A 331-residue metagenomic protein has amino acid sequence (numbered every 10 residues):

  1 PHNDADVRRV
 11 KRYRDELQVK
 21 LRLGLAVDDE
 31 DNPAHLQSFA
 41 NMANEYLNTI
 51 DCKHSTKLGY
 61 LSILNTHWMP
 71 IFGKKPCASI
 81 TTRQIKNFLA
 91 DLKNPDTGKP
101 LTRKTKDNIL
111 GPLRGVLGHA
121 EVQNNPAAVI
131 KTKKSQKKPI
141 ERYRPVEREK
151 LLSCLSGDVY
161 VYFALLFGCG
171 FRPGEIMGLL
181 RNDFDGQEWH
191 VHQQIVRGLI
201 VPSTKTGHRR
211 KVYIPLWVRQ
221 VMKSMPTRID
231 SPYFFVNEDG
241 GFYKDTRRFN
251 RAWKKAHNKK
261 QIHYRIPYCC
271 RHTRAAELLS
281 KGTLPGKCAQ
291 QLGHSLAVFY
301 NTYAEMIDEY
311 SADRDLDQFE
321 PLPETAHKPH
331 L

Functional and structural regions predicted by a protein language model:
P1-K86, S231-F234, G240: N-terminal DNA-binding module of tyrosine recombinases/phage integrases
I63-H67, K75-A90, N94-K131, R172-G174 (+1 more regions): N-terminal DNA-binding recognition helix of tyrosine site-specific recombinases/integrases
K99-R103, D107-I109, V122-L179, L331: Basic, Lys/Arg- and aromatic-enriched nucleic-acid-binding interface segment
I109, V116, Q194, P215-H263: Active-site/catalytic core of tyrosine-dependent DNA strand-transfer enzymes
T132, E141, P145, C169 (+1 more regions): Conserved tyrosine-mediated DNA breakage-rejoining catalytic core shared by Y-recombinases
R142, I195-R197, L292-L316: Catalytic-site neighborhood detector that most strongly recognizes the C-terminal catalytic loop/helix of tyrosine
E175-M177, R265-I266, A275, G282-H294: Active-site-proximal segment of tyrosine recombinases
R197-K211, L216-V218, S224, E238-G241 (+2 more regions): C-terminal secondary-structure termini that scaffold catalytic or DNA-interacting sites
